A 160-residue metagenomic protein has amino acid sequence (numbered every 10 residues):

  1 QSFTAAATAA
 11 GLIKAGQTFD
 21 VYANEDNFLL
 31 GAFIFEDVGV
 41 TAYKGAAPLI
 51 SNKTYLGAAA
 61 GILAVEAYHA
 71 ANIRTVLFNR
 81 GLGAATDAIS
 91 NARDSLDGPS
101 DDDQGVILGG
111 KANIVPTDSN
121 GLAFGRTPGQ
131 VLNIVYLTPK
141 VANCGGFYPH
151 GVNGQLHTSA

Functional and structural regions predicted by a protein language model:
Q1-A160: All-alpha RGS (Regulator of G-protein Signaling) helical domain and cognate RGS-like helical scaffolds
